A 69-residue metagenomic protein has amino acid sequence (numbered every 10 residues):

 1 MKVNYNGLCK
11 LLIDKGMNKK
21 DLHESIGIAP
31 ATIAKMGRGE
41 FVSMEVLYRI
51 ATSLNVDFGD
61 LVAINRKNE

Functional and structural regions predicted by a protein language model:
M1-N18: A short, Lys/Arg-rich alpha-helix, primarily the initiator
L12, H23, A51: The alpha-helix within a helix-turn-helix
D21, T32, V46, D60: Residues in the helix-turn-helix
S25, M36, I64: Residues in the recognition helix of alpha-helical DNA-binding motifs
I28-F41: Recognition helix of helix-turn-helix/homeodomain-like DNA-binding domains that insert into the DNA major groove
G39-T52: Short, basic-rich loop-to-helix N-cap that marks the start of a DNA-contacting helix
N55-E69: Short C-terminal boundary/hinge segments that cap the last helix of small helical domains
